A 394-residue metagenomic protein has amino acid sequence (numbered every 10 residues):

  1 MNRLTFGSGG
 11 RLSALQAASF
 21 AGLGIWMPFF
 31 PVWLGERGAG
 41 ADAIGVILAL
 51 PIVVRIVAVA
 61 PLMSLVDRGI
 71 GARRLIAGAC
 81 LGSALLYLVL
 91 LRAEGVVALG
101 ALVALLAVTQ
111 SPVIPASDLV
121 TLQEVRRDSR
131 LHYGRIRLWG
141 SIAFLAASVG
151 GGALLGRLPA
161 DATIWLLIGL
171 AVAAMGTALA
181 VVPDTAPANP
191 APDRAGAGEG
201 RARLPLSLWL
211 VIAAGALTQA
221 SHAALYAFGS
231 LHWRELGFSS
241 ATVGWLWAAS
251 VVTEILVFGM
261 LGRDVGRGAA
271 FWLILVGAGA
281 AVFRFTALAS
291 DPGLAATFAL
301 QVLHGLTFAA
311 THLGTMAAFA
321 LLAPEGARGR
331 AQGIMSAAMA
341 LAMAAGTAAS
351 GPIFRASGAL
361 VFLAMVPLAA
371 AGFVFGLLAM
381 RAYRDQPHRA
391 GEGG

Functional and structural regions predicted by a protein language model:
N2-I52, S207-L246: Helix-loop boundary and gating motifs at the non-cytosolic
A41-D42, R127-W139, S240, A323-M335: Loop-to-transmembrane helix entry/capping segments in MFS-fold secondary transporters and related SLC/MFSD carriers
V46-S64, A248-V257: Central cavity-lining transmembrane alpha-helices of secondary-active solute carriers, predominantly the Major
V57-G71, L155, L256-A269, F354: Helix-to-loop junctions at the C-terminal end of transmembrane segments in multipass secondary transporters
R74-L88, W272-A287: Structural signature of the two symmetry-related core transmembrane helices
A104-W139: Cytoplasmic helix-loop-helix junction between adjacent transmembrane helices in 12-TM secondary transporters
T163-A180, V361-A379: Symmetry-related core transmembrane helices of the 12-TM Major Facilitator Superfamily/SLC fold
R328-A356: A late C-terminal transmembrane helix in Major Facilitator Superfamily
